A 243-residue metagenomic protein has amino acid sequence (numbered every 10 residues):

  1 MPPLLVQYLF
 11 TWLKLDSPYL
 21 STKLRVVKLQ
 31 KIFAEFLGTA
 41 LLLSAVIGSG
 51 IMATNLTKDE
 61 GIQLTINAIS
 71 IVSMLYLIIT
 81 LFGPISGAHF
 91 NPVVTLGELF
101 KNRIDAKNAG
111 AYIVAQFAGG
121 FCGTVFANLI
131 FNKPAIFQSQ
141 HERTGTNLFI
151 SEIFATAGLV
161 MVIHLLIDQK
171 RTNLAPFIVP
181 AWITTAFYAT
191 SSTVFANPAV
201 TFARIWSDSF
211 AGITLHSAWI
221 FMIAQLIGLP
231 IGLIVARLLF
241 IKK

Functional and structural regions predicted by a protein language model:
P2-K243: Membrane-interface helix-loop junctions and terminal tails of multi-pass membrane proteins
